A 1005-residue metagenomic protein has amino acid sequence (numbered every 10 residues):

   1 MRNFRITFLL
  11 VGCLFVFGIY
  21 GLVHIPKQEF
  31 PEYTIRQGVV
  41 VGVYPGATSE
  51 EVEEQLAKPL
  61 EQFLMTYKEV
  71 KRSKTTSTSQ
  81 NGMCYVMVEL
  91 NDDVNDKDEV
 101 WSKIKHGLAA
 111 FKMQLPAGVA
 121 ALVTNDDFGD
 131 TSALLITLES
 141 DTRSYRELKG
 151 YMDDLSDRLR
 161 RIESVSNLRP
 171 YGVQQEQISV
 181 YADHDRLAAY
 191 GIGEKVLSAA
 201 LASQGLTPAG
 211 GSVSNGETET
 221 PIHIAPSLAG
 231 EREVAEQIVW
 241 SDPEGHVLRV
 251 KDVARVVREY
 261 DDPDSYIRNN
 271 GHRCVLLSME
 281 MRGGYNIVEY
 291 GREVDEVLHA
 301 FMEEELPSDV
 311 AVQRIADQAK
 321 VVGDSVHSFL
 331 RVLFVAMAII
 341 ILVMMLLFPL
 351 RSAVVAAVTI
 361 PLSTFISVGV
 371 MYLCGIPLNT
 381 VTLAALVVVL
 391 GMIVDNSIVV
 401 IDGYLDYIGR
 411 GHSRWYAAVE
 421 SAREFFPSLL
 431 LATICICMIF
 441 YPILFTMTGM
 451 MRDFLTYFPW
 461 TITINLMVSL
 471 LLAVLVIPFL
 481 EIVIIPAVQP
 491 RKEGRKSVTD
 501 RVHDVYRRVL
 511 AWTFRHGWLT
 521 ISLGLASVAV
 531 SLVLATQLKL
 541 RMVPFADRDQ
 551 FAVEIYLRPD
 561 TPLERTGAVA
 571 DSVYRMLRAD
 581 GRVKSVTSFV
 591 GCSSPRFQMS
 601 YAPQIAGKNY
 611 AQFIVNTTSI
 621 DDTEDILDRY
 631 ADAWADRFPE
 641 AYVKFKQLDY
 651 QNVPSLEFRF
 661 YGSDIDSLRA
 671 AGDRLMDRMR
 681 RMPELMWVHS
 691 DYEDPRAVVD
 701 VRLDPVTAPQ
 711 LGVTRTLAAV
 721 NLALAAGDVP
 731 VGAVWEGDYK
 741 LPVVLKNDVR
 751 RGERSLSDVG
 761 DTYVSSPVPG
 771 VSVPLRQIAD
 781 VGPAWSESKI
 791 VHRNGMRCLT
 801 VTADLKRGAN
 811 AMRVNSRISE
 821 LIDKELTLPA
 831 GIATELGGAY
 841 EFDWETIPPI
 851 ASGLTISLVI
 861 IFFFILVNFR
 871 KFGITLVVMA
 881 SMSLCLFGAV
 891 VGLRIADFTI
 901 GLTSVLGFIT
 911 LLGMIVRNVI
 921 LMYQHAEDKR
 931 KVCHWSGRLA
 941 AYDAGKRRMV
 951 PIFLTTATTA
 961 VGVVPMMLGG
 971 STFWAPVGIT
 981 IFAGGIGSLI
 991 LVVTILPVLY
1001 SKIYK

Functional and structural regions predicted by a protein language model:
M1-K27, R423-F425, C437, F479 (+2 more regions): Signature of alpha-helical transmembrane segments and their immediate interfacial
C13-A47, N95, A109-P116, I443-F454 (+3 more regions): Transmembrane helices with small-residue packing motifs
F15, E51-D127, D185-L206, S227 (+2 more regions): Solvent-exposed, membrane-proximal periplasmic/extracellular interface segments of envelope transport and secretion
I19-H24, A338, L342-L346, L350-L405 (+4 more regions): Hydrophobic transmembrane alpha-helices and their membrane-interface caps in long multi-pass transport proteins
K27-G38, T75-M83, G118-D141, R169-Q175 (+14 more regions): Flexible hinge/switch segments at interdomain interfaces of large molecular machines
M83-Y85, K112, R158-V335, I401 (+6 more regions): Extracytoplasmic/periplasmic membrane-proximal domains and adjacent transmembrane bundles of envelope biogenesis
I315, V322, V326, I401 (+4 more regions): Helix-loop junctions and hydrophobic alpha-helical segments within the transmembrane domains of large membrane
L390-Y404, F425-T446, D453-E493, F613 (+5 more regions): Transmembrane alpha-helices and their membrane-interface boundaries in multi-pass membrane transporters and channels
